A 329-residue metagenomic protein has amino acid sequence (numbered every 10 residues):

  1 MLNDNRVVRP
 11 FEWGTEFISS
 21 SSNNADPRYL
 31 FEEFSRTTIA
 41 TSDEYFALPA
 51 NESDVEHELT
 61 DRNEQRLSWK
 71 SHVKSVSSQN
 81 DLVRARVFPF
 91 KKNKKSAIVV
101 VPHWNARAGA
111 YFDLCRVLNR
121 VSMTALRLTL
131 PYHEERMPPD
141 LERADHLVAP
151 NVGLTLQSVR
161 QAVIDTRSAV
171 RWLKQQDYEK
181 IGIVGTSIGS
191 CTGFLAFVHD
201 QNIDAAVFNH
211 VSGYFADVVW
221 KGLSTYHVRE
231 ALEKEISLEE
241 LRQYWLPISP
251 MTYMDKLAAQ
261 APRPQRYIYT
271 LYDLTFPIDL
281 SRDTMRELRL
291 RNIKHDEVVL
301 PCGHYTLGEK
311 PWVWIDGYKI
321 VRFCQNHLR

Functional and structural regions predicted by a protein language model:
M1-H72: N-terminal targeting or regulatory segments adjacent to alpha/beta-hydrolase or S9 domains
S78-P89: A short loop-to-beta-strand scaffold at the N-terminal edge of the catalytic core in hydrolase folds
R84, K94-H103: Short beta-strand element of the alpha/beta-hydrolase
H103-R160: Cap/lid segment of the alpha/beta-hydrolase catalytic domain
K174-S187: Alpha/beta-hydrolase fold nucleophile elbow
F194-E239: Hydrolase active-site cap/lid region
K221-L280, R286: The feature captures the conserved acid-bearing segment of alpha/beta-hydrolase catalytic domains
R282-R329: C-terminal catalytic histidine-bearing segment of alpha/beta-hydrolase fold enzymes
